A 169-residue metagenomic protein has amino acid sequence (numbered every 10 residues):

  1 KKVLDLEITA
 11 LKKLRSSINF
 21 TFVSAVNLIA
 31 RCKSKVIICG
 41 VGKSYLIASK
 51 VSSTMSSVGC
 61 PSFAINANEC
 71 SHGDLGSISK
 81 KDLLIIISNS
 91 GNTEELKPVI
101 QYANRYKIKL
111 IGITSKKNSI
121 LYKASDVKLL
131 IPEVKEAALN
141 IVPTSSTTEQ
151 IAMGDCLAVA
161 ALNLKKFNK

Functional and structural regions predicted by a protein language model:
K1-S34: An N-terminal, well-structured beta->alpha segment
R15, K165-K166: Secondary-structure transition/hinge residues
A30, S34-K165: Glycine-rich phosphate-binding loops that contact phosphosugars or nucleotide phosphates
K169: Anionic-ligand binding region
